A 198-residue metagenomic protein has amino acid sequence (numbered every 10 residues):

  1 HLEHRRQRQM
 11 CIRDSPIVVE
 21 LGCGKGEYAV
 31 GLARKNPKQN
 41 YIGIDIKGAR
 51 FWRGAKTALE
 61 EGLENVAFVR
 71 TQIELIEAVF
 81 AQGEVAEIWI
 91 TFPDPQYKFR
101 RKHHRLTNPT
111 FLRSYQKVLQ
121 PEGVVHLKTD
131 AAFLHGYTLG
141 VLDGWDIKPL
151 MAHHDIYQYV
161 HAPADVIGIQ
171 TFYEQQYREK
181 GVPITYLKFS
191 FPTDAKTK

Functional and structural regions predicted by a protein language model:
H1-R8, I12, A131: Single conserved hydrophobic/aromatic residue that forms the stacking wall/gate of nucleotide- or nucleobase-binding
G22-G24: Class I SAM-dependent methyltransferase "Motif I" SAM/SAH-binding loop
K47: Conserved SAM/SAH-binding beta-strand->alpha-helix loop
A55-Q82: S-adenosyl-L-methionine
V79-E87, F92: A short acidic, Gly/Pro-enriched loop at the edge of an enzyme's catalytic core that lines a small-molecule cofactor
T107-P121: A short glycine-rich, Lys/Arg-flanked "PGG" loop and its adjoining helix->strand segment in the class I
E122-T129: Conserved beta-strand signature within the Rossmann-like core of class I S-adenosyl-L-methionine
W145-K198: Class I S-adenosyl-L-methionine
